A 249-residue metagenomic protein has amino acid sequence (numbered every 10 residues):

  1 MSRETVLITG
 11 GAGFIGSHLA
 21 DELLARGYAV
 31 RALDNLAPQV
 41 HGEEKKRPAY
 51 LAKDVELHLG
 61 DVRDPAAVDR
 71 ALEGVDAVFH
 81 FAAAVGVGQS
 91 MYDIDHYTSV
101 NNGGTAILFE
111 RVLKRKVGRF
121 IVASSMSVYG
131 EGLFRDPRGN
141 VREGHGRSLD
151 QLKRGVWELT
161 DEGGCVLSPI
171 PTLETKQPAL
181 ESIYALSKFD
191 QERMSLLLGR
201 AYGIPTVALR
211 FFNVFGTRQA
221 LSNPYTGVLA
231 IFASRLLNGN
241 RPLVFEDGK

Functional and structural regions predicted by a protein language model:
M1-F212: N-terminal Rossmann-like NAD(P)+-binding domain of SDR-like oxidoreductases, especially those catalyzing
A25, L237-N238: Residues at helix-coil transition
M91, L236-L237: Hydrophobic residues in alpha-helical segments
F189, Y202-I204, V214-A230, N238-N240 (+1 more regions): Glycine/proline-rich active-site loop of Rossmann-fold NAD(P)-dependent oxidoreductases
